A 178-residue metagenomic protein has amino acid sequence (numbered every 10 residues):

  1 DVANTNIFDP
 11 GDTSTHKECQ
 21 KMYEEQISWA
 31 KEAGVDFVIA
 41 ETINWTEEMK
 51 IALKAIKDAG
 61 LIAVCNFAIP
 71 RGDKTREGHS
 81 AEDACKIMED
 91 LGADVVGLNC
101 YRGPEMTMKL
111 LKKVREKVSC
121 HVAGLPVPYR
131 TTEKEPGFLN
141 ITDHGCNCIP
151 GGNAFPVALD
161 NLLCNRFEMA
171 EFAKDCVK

Functional and structural regions predicted by a protein language model:
D1-K178: Domain-level signal for soluble alpha/beta catalytic cores
